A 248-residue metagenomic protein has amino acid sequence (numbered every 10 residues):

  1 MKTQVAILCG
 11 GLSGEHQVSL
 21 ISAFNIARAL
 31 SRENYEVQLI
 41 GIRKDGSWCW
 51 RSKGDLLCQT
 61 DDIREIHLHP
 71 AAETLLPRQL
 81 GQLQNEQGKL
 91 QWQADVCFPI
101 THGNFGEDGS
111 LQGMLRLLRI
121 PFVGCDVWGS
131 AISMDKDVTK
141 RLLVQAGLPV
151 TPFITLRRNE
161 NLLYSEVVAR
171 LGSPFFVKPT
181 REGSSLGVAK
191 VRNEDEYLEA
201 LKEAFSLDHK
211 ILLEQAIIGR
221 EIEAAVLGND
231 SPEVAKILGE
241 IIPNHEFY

Functional and structural regions predicted by a protein language model:
M1-W128, I132-M134, V138, Q145 (+1 more regions): ATP-binding N-terminal substructure of ATP-dependent carboxylate-amine bond-forming enzymes
S19, V150-T155, P174-K202, E221-E223: Glycine-rich phosphate-binding loop of ATP-grasp-fold ATP-dependent ligases
G54-C58, R141-V144, A169-L171, E194 (+1 more regions): Short, hinge-like loop/turn segments at secondary-structure boundaries
W92, L148, L171: Structured loop/turn residues at beta-strand edges in well-structured enzyme cores
P121-C125, V150, E233-A235: Short hydrophobic/aromatic-enriched beta-strand-loop microsegments
V123, T151, F176, L212-E214: Structural detector of well-ordered beta-strand residues that form the stable sheet scaffold of enzyme domains
Y164-V177: Acidic/histidine-enriched active-site and ligand-binding environments that engage anionic O-linkages
R192-Y248: Phosphate-binding site of ATP-dependent enzymes
